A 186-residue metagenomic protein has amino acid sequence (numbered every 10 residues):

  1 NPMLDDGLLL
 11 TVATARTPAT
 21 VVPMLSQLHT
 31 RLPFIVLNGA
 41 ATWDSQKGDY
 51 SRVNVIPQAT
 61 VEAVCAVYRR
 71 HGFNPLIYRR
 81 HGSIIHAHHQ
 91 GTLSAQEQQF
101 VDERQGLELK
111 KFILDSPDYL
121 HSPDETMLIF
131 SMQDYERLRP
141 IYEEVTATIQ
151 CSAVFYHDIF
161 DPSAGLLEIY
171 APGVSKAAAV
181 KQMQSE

Functional and structural regions predicted by a protein language model:
N1-F100: Active-site phosphate-binding/coordination module
G82-E186: Conserved acidic, metal-coordinating active-site core of Asp-based, Mg2+-dependent phosphoryl-transfer enzymes
